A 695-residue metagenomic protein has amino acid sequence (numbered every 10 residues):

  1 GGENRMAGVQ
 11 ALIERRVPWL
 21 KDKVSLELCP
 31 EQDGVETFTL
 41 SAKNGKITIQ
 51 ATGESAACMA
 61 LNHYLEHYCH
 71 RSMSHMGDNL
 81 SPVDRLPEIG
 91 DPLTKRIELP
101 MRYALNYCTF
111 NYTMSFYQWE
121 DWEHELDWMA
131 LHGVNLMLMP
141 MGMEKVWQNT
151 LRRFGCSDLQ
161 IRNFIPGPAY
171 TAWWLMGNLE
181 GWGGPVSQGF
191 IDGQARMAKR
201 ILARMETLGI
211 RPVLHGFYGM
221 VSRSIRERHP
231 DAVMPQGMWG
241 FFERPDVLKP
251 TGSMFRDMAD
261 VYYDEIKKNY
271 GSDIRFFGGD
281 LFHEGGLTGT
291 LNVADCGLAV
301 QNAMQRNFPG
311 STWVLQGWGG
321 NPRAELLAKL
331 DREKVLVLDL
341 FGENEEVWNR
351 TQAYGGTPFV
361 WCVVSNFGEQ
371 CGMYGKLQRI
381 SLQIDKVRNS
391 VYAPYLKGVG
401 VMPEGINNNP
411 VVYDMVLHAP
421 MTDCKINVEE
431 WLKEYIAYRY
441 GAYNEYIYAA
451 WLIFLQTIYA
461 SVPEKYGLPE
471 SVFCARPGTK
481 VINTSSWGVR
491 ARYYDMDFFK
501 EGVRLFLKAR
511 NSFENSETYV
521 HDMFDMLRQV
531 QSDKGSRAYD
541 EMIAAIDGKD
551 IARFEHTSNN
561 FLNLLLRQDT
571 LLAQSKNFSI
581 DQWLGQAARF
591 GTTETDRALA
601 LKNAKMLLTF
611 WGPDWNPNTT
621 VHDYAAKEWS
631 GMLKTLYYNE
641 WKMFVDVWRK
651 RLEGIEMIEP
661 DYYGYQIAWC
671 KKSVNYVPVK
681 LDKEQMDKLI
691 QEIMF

Functional and structural regions predicted by a protein language model:
G1-L99: Contiguous, structured surface segment used for ligand recognition
L20-K21, C69-M73, D78-L86, L105-T109 (+10 more regions): Catalytic-core regions of glycoside hydrolase
A42-K43, N106-F110, H521, Y539: Acidic/histidine-rich, surface-exposed loop or edge segments in extracytoplasmic proteins
K46-A51, N111-F116, Q188: Second-shell loop/turn segments in exported
L99-Q118, M129: Active-site-adjacent substrate/metal-binding segments within catalytic domains of carbohydrate-active enzymes
V489-N511, F524-D547: C-terminal substrate/ligand-recognition segments
S516-F524: Repeat-mediated protein-protein interaction surfaces in helical alpha-solenoids
W629-F695: Extended, compositionally biased alpha-helical segments that mediate assembly or anchoring
